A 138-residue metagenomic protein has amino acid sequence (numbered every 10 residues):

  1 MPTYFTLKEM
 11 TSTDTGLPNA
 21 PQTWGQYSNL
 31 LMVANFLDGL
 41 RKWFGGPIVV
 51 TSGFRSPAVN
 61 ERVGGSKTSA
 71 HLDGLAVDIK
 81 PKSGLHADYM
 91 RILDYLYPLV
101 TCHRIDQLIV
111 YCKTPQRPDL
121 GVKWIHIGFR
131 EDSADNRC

Functional and structural regions predicted by a protein language model:
M1-R41, E131-R137: Extracytoplasmic cell-surface/polysaccharide-interacting catalytic and binding patches
E9-D14, A58, V63, K67 (+1 more regions): Solvent-exposed, flexible loop/coil residues
Q22, I48-F54, I92-L99: N-terminal start-of-chain detector that recognizes signal peptides and the immediate post-cleavage beginning
N35-G65: Extended, low-complexity, intrinsically disordered C-terminal regulatory tails of eukaryotic serine/threonine kinases
W43-G45, L72-A76: Short connector loops at helix/strand junctions that flank enzyme active sites, especially segments positioning acidic
I48, V77, I125: A broad, low-specificity signal marking well-ordered, structured residues that form hydrophobic/aromatic
T68, D73, P81-C138: Catalytic cores and adjacent binding grooves of peptidoglycan-active enzymes
